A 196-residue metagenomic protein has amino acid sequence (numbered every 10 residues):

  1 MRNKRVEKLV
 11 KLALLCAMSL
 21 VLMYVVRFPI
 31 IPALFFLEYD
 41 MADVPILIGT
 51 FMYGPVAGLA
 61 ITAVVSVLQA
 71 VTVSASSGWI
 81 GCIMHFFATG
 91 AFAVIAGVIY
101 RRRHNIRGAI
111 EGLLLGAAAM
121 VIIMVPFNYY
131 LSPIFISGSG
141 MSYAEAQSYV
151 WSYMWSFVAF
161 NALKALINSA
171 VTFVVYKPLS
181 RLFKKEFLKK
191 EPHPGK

Functional and structural regions predicted by a protein language model:
M1-K196: Loop-helix junctions at membrane interfaces
